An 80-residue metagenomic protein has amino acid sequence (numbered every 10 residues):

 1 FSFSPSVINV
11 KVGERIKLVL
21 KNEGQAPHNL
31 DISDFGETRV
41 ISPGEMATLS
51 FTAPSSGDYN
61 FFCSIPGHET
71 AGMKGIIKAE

Functional and structural regions predicted by a protein language model:
F1-R15: N-terminal edge beta-strand
S2, P43-E80: Extracellular/periplasmic metallocenter environments
P5-I8, G36-I41, L49-S50: Beta-strand-rich interaction surfaces with strong enrichment in secreted/lumenal proteins
V10-V12, I32, P43, A53: Conserved strand-loop elements at the edges of beta-sheets that form or border functional pockets
I16, A26-H28: Short beta-strand/loop motifs in extracellular/secreted proteins, especially within beta-sandwich accessory domains
L20-N22: Asparagine-centered strand-capping/turn motif at beta-strand->loop junctions
H28-D34: Change to "...patches in solvent-exposed regions of secreted, membrane-anchored, or virion-exposed structural
